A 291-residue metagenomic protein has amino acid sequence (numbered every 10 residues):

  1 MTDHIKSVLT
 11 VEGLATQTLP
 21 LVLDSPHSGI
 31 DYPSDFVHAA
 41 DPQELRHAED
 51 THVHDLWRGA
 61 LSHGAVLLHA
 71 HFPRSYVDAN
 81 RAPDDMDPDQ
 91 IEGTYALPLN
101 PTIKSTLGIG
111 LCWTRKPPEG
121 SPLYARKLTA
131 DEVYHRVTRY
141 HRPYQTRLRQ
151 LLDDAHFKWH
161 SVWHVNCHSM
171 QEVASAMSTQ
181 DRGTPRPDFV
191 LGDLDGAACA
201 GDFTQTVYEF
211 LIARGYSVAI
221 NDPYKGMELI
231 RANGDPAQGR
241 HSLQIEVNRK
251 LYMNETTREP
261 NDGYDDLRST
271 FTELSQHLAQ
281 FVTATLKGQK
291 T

Functional and structural regions predicted by a protein language model:
M1-H164, S169-K290: N-terminal catalytic or cofactor-binding beta/alpha core of small enzyme domains
